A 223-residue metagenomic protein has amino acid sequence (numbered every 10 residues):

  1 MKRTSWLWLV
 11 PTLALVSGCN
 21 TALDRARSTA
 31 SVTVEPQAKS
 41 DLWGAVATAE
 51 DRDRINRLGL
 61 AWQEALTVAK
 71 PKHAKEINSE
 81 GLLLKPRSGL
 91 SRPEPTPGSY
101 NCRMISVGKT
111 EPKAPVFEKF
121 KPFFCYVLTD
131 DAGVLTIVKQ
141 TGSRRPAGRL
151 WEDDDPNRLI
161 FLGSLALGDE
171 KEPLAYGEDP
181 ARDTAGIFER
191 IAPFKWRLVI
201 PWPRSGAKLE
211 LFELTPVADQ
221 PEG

Functional and structural regions predicted by a protein language model:
M1-W8: Bacterial N-terminal signal peptides that target proteins for export
L15-G18: C-terminal motif of bacterial Sec signal peptides marking the signal peptidase cleavage site
N20-P95: Amphipathic/hydrophobic helical signal segments and adjacent flexible N-terminal regions that mediate secretion
N78-L82, A175-G223: Edge beta-strand at a domain terminus
R92-L159: Mid-length scaffold segments of soluble, non-membrane domains
T110-F123, L162-G186: An anionic, turn-rich surface loop/hairpin at beta-sheet edges that serves as a generic interaction/coordination patch
L135-T141, F161-S164, L198-P203: Short beta-strand segments that buttress and anchor functional surface loops
R145-E152, E170-A175, A207-E213: A short, polar/proline- and glycine-enriched secondary-structure boundary/capping micro-motif
